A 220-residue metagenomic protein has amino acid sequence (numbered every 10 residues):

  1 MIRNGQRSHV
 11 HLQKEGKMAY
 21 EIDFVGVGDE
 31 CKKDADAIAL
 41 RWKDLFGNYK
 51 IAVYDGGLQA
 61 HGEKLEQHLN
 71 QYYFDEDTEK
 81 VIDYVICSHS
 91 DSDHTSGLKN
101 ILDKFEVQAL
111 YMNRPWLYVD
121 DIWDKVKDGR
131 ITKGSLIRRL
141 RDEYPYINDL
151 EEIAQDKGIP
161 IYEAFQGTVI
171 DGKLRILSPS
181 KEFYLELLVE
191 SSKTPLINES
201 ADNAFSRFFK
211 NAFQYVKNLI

Functional and structural regions predicted by a protein language model:
M1-H11: Disordered, low-complexity tails and leader-like regions
R3-G5, G16-I22, C31, K104-I220: Flexible, acidic/histidine-containing loops and adjacent segments that form or flank the divalent-metal
H9-D75, I220: Conserved beta-strand hairpin/beta-sheet module of binuclear metal-dependent hydrolase folds, prominently
V27, Y54-G57, S88-S90, A164-Q166 (+1 more regions): Active-site-proximal beta-strand/loop segments in catalytic clefts of secreted hydrolases
D34, Q59-A60, S90-S96, L117-D120 (+1 more regions): Active-site environment of divalent metal-dependent phosphoester hydrolases
L40, D55, H89, L110 (+1 more regions): Divalent metal-coordination and catalytic microenvironments
N48-V53, E79-I82, R139-Y144, N148: Glycine-rich, flexible loop segments associated with nucleotide phosphate handling
Y49-K50, H61-M112: Active-site metal-binding motif and surrounding structural segment of the metallo-beta-lactamase
